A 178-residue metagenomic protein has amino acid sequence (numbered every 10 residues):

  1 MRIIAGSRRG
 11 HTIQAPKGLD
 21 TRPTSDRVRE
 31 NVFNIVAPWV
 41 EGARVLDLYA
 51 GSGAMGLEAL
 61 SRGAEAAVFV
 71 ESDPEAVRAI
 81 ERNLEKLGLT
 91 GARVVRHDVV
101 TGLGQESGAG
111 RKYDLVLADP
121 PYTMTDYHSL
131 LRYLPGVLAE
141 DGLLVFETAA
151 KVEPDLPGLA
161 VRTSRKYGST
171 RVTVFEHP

Functional and structural regions predicted by a protein language model:
M1-P178: Class I S-adenosyl-L-methionine-dependent methyltransferase catalytic core
